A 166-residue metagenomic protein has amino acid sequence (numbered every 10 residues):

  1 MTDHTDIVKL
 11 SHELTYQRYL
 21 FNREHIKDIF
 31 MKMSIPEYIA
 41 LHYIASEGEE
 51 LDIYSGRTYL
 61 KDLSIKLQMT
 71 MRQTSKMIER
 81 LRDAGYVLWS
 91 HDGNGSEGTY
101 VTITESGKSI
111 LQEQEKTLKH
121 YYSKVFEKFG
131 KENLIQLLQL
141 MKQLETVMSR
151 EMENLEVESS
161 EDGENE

Functional and structural regions predicted by a protein language model:
M1-Y38, H42, A84-Y86: N-terminal leader segment of winged-helix/HTH proteins
T2-D3, M33, M69, I103 (+1 more regions): Alpha-helical hairpin
F21, I44-L51, A84, I110 (+2 more regions): A short secondary-structure junction motif
R23-K27, E49-I53, D92, S123-F126 (+1 more regions): Short, flexible helix-adjacent loops and helix caps
R23-T70: N-terminal helix-turn-helix DNA-binding core of bacterial DNA-binding proteins
E79-I135: Charged, amphipathic alpha-helical coiled-coil/dimerization segments
K116-E166: Terminal interaction helix/tail motif
